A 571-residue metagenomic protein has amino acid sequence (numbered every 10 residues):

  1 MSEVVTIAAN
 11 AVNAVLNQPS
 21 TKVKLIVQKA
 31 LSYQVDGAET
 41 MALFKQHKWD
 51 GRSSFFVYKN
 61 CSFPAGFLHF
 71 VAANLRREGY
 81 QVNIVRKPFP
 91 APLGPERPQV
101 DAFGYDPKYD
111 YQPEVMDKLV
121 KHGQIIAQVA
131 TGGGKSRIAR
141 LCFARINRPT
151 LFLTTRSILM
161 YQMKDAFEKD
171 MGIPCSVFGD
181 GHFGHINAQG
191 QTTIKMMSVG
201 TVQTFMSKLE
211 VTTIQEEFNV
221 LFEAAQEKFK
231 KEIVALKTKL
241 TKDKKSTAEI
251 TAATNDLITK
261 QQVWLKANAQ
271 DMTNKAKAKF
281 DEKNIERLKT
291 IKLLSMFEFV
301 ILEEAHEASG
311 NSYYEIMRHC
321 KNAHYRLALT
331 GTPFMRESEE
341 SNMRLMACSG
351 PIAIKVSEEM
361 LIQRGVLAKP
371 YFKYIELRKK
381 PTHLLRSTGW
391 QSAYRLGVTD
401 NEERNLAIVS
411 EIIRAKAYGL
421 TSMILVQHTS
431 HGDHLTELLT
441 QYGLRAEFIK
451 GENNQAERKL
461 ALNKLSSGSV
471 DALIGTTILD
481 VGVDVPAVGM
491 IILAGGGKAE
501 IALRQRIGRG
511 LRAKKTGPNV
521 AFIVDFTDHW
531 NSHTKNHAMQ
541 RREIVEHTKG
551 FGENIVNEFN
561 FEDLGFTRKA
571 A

Functional and structural regions predicted by a protein language model:
K121-F143: Walker A/P-loop
R137-D170, Y313, M335, H428-S430: Conserved Walker A/P-loop ATP-binding site and its immediately adjacent core in helicase/helicase-like ATPase domains
Y161, V177-F178, F183-N187, M423 (+2 more regions): Conserved helicase ATPase core of P-loop NTP-dependent helicases/translocases
T204, I214-K237, V263, A267 (+1 more regions): SF2 helicase catalytic motif II
E298-F299, H306-F372, V545: Post-DEXD/H (motif II) to motif III coupling segment of the RecA-like Helicase ATP-binding lobe
R386-Q427, D433-L438: Conserved interdomain hinge at the start of the Helicase C-terminal
V481-G496, A521-D525: A short beta-strand element within the Helicase C-terminal
G510-R542: Conserved segment of the helicase C-terminal RecA-like domain
